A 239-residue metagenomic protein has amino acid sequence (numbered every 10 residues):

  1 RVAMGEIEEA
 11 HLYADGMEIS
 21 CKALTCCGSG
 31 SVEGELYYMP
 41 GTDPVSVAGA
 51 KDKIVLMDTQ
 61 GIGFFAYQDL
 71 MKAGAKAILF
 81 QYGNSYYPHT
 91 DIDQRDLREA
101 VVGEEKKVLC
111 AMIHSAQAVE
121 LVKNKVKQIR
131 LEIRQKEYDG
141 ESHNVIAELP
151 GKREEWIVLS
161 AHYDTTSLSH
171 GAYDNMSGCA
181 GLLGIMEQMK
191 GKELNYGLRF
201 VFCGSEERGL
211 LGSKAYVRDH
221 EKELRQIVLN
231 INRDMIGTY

Functional and structural regions predicted by a protein language model:
R1-I54: Noncatalytic luminal/extracellular "stalk/propeptide" segments of secretory-pathway proteins
A3-G5, H114, E141-D164: Acidic/His- and Gly-rich active-site-bordering loop/insert found across diverse amide/peptide-bond hydrolases
A23-T25, G34, Y38, L56-Q60 (+4 more regions): Second-shell loop/turn segments in exported
T42-S85: A conserved hydrophobic secondary-structure block that centers on an alpha-helix together with its immediately flanking
D43, Q60-G63, G83-Y87, Q117-A118 (+5 more regions): Solvent-exposed loop/turn segments at secondary-structure junctions within structured extracellular/periplasmic domains
I54-M57, A77-Q81, C110-M112, I146 (+3 more regions): Structural recognition of the beta-strand scaffold that forms the well-ordered cores of secreted hydrolase catalytic
A66, E141-N144, T165-Y239: Acidic/histidine-rich catalytic neighborhood of metal-dependent amide-processing enzymes
Y86-S115: Short acidic, glycine/proline-enriched helix-loop-strand junctions
